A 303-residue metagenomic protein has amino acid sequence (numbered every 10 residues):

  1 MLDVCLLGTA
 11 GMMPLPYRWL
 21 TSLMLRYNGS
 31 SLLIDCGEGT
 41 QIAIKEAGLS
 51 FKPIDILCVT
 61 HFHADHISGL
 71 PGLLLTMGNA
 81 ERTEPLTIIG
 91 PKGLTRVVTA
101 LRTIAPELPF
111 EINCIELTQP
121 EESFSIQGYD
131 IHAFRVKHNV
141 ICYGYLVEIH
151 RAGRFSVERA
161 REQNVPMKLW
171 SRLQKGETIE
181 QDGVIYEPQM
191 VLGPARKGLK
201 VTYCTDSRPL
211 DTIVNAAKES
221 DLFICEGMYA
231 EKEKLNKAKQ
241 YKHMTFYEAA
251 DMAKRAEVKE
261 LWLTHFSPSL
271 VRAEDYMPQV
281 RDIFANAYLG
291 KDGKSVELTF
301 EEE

Functional and structural regions predicted by a protein language model:
M1-A47, P85, Y145-V147, G193-C204 (+1 more regions): Conserved beta-strand hairpin/beta-sheet module of binuclear metal-dependent hydrolase folds, prominently
C5, I89, N113-T118, H132-F134 (+1 more regions): General small-molecule cofactor/ligand-binding pocket signal
R26-N28, I54, A80-P85, R255-W262: Short, surface-exposed connector motifs at secondary-structure boundaries
I34-G37, I54-F62, G90-P91, T202-S207 (+3 more regions): Active-site neighborhood of phospho(di)ester-bond hydrolases with catalytic His/Asp-centered motifs
E38-I89, N113-E121: Active-site metal-binding motif and surrounding structural segment of the metallo-beta-lactamase
G69-M77, V98-L101, V271-Q279: Metal-dependent catalytic neighborhoods of phosphoester/phosphodiester hydrolases
T95-T103, C114-Q119: A gly/proline- and charged-residue-enriched helix-loop-helix capping module
T118-L263, R272-I283, T299-E303: Metal-dependent phosphodiesterase/nuclease catalytic metal-binding core
